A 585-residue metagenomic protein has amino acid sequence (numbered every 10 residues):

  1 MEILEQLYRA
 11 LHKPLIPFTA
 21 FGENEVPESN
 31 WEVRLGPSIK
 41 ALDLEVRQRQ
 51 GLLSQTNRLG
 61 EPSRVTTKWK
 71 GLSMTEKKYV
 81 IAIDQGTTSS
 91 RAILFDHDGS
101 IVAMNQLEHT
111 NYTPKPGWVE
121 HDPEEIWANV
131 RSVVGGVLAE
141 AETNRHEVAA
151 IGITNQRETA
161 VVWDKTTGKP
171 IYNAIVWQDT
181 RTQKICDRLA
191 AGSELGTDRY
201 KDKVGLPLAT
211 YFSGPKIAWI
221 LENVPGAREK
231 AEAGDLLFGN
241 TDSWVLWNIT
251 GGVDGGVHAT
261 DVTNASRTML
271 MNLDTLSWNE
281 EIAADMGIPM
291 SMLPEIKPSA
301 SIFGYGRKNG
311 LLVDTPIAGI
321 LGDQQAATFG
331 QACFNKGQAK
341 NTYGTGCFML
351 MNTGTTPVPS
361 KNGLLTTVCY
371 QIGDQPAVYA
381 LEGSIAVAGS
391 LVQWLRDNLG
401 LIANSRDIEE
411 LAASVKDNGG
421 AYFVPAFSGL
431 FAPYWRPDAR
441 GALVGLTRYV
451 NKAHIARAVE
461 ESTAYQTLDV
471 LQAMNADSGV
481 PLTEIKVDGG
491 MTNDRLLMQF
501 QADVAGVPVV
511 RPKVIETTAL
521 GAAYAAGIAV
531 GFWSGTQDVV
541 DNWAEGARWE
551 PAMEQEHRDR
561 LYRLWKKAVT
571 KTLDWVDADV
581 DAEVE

Functional and structural regions predicted by a protein language model:
Q6-Y8, H12, Q48-Q50, Q55: Low-complexity, intrinsically disordered or signal/transmembrane-proximal segments
Y8, F18-F21: Aromatic (phenylalanine/tyrosine) cluster motif
F21, Q50, N57-Y172, E295 (+6 more regions): N-terminal glycine/serine-rich phosphate-binding loop of ATP-dependent small-molecule kinases, especially carbohydrate
T75, I81-I83, H97, Q183 (+5 more regions): Active-site core segments that coordinate phosphate-bearing ligands/cofactors across diverse enzyme families
D179: Carbohydrate-associated surface elements
